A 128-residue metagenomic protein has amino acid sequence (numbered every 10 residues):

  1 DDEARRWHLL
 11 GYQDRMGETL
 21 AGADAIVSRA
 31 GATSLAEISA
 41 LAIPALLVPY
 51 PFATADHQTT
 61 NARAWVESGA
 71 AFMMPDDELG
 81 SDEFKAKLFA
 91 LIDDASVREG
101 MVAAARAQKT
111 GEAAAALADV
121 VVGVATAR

Functional and structural regions predicted by a protein language model:
D1-R128: Nucleotide-activated sugar donor-binding and catalytic core shared by glycosyltransferases and related lipid-linked
